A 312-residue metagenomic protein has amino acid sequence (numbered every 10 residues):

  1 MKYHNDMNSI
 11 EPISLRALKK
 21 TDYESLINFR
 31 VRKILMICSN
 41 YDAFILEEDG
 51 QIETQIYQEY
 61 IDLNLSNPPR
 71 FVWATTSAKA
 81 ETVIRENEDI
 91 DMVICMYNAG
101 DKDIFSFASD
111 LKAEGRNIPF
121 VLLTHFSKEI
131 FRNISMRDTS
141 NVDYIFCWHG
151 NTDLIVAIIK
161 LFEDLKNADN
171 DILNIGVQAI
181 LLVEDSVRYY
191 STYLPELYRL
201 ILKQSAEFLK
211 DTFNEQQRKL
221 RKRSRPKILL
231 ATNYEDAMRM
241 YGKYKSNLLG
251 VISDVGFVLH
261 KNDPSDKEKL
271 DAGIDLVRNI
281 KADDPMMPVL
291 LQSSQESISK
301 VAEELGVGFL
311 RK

Functional and structural regions predicted by a protein language model:
M1-V72, R137-Y144, W148-K227, Y234-E235 (+2 more regions): Non-catalytic signal-transmission and effector/linker regions of two-component phosphorelay proteins
K2-D6, D110, S127, Q178 (+1 more regions): Mono-ADP-ribosyltransferase
P12-R16, I45-Y57, S66-P68, W73-F120 (+6 more regions): Conserved phosphotransfer microenvironments
M36-C38, L122-F126, E184, L291-S293: Short beta-strand/turn micro-motifs composed of small residues that flank or help shape donor/cofactor-binding pockets
T82, S106-D110, I158-K160, E196 (+1 more regions): A short acidic, amphipathic alpha-helical/loop segment
N117-V121, Y144, A179, M286-L290 (+1 more regions): Proline-centered loop/turn at the N-terminus of a beta-strand
I134-I145, V301-L310: As written
V277, S294-L305: Nuclease catalytic cores that cleave nucleic-acid phosphodiester bonds, predominantly acidic two-metal-ion
